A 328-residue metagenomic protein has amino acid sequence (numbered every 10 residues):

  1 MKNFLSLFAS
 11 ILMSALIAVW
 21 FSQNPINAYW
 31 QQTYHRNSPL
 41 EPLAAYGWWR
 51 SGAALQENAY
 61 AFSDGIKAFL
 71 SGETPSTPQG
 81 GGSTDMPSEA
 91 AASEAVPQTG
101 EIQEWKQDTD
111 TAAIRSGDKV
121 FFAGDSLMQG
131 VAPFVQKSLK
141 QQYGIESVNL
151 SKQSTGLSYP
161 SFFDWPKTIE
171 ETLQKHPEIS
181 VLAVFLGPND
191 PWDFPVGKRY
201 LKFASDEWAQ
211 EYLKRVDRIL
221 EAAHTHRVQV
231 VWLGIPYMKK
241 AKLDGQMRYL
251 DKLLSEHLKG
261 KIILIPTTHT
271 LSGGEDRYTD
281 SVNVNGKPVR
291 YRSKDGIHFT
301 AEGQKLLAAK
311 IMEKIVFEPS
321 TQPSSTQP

Functional and structural regions predicted by a protein language model:
M1-K119, P323-P328: N-terminal secretory targeting modules
Q23-N24, Y237-P328: Catalytic His-Asp segment of secreted/periplasmic serine-dependent ester chemistry enzymes
D110-F203: Conserved SGNH/GDSL esterase-like catalytic core that processes O-acyl groups on lipids and polysaccharides
V131, V135, W165-I169, W208 (+7 more regions): Stable alpha-helical elements in mature extracytoplasmic
Q136, K140, G144, Q174-E178 (+6 more regions): Sec-exported extracytoplasmic/periplasmic mature domains
P188-N189, P195, D217-D251: Active-site segments of SGNH/GDSL-like serine hydrolases that catalyze O-acetyl group transfer/hydrolysis on lipids
K198-A204, N285-R290: Short glycine/proline- and charge-enriched loop/turn segments that cap or connect secondary-structure elements
F203-Y212, R292-G296: A short acidic, glycine-rich active-site loop that binds or catalyzes chemistry on phosphate/adenosine moieties
